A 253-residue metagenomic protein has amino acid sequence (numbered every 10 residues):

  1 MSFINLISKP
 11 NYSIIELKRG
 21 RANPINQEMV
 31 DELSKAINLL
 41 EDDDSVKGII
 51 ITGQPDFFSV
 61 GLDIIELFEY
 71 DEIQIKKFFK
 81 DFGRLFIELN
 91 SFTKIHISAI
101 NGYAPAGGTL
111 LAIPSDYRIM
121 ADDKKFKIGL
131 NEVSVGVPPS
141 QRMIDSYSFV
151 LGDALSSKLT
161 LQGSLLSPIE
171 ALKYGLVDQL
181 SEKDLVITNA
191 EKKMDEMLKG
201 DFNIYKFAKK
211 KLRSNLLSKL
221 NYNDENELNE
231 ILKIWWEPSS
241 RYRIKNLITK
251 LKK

Functional and structural regions predicted by a protein language model:
M1-T52, I87: Conserved CoA-thioester-binding segment of acyl-CoA-metabolizing enzymes
A36, D81-T93: Catalytic-core regions built around general acid/base machinery
G53-L85, L251: Glycine- (often His-adjacent) and acidic-residue-rich active-site loop that binds/positions the CoA thioester
A99-P105, L159-L165: Glycine-rich beta-to-alpha transition loops that act as phosphate-gripper elements at the mouths of alpha/beta enzyme
P105-L159, N189-K193: CoA-thioester-processing core
Y117, K158, Q162-S164, E170 (+2 more regions): Well-ordered beta-strand positions
M120-F126, V177-N223, K250-K253: C-terminal long alpha-helix characteristic of the crotonase
